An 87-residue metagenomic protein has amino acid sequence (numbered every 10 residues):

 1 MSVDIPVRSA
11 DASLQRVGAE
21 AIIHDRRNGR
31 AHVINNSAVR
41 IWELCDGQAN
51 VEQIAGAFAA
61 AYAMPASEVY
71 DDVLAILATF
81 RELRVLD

Functional and structural regions predicted by a protein language model:
M1-V39, E43: Acidic, low-complexity/disordered tracts enriched in E/D and polar residues
R27-D87: Long, charge-rich, low-complexity alpha-helical segments
